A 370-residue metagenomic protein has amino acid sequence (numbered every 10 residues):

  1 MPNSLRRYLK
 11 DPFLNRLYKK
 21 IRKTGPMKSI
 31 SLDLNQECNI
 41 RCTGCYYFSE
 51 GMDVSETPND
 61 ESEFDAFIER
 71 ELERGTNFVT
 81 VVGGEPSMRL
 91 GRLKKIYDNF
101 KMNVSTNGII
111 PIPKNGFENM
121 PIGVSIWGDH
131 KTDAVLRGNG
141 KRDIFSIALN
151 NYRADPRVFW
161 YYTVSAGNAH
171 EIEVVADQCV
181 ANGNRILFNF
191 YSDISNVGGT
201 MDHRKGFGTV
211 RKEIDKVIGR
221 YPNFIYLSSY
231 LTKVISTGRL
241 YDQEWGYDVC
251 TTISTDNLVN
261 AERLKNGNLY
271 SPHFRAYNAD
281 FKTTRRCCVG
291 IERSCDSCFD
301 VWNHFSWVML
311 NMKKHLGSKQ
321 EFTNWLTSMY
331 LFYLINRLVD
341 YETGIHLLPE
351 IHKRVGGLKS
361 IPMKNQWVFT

Functional and structural regions predicted by a protein language model:
P2-K114, S318-W325, P362-N365: Conserved alpha-helical substructure of the radical SAM core
R7-M27, N260-T283: Short, charged low-complexity linear segments at domain edges
L32, Q36-N39, E244, V289-E292: Processing junctions and N-termini across compartments
C38-C45, C250, C295-V301: Short cysteine clusters
G44, F48-G51, D256, V301-H304: Secreted/processed peptides and extracellular or luminal domains of membrane proteins
I68-E69, R92-Y97, I110-N115, S146-Y152 (+2 more regions): Short amphipathic alpha-helical segments and helix-helix/interface helices
R74, M120-P121, S125-W127, K131-Y277 (+1 more regions): Radical SAM enzyme [4Fe-4S]-AdoMet core and its adjacent flexible, acidic and glycine-rich loops/tails across
E262-T370: Flexible mid-to-C-terminal extensions adjoining Fe-S/redox cofactors in radical SAM and related proteins
